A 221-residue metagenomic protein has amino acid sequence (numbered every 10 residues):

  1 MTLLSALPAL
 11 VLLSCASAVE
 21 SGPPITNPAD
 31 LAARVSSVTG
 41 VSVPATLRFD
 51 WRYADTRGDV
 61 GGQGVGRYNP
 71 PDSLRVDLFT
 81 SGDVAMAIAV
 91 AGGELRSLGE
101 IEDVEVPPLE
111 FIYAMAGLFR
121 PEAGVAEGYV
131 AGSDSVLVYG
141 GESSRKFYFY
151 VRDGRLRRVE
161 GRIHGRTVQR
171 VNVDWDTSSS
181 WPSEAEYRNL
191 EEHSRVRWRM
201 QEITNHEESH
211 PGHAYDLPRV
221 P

Functional and structural regions predicted by a protein language model:
M1-C15: Sec-dependent bacterial lipoprotein signal peptides
S14-S73, E102-D103, H213, P218-P221: N-terminal leader/targeting segments and the immediate start of mature chains
G64-Y68, I88-E94, V171-T177: Extended lipid/amphipathic-ligand handling interfaces
D72, A91-G93, S143-R145: Envelope-exposed proteins and targeting segments
L78-G82, A91-E94, I101, I163 (+2 more regions): A mature extracytoplasmic/lumenal domain signature
D83-A87, V168: Local beta-strand/beta-hairpin segments that build beta-sheet-rich folds
E94-E127: Acidic/charged, solvent-exposed loop-and-adjacent secondary-structure segments enriched in E/D, K/R, S/T, and G/P
G132-P221: Gly/Pro-enriched, hydrophobic low-complexity segments that function as extracytoplasmic propeptides/linkers
